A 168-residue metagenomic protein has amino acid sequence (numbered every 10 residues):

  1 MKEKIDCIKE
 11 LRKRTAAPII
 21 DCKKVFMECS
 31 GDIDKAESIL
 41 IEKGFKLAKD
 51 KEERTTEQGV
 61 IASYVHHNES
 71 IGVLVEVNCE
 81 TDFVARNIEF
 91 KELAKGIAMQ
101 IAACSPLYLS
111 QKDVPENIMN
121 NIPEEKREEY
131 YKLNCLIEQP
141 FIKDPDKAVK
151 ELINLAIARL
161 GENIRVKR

Functional and structural regions predicted by a protein language model:
M1-R168: N-terminal assembly/interaction segments in proteins that build large macromolecular machines
